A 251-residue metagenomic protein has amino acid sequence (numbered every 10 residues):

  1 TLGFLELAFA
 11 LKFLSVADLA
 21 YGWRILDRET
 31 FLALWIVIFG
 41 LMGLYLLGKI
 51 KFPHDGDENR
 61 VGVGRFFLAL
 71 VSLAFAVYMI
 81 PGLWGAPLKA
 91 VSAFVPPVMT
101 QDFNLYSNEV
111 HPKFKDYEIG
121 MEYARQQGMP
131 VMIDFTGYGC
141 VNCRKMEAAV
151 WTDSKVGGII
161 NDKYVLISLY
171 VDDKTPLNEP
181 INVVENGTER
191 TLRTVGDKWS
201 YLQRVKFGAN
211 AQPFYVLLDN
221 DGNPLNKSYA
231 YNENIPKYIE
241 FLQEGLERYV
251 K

Functional and structural regions predicted by a protein language model:
T1-G120, Q127, L169: Hydrophobic alpha-helical segments characteristic of multipass inner/organellar membrane proteins
G3, F135, C140, I160 (+1 more regions): Hydrophobic, well-ordered secondary-structure elements that form the walls of internal hydrophobic environments
E6-A8, V131-D134, S168, V216: Structured core elements
L14-V16, G139-N142, K174-N178, A211-P213 (+1 more regions): Flexible loop/turn segments at secondary-structure boundaries
N108-K115, T136-Y138, E147-D197: Thiol-based oxidoreductase modules, predominantly thioredoxin-like and allied folds used for disulfide exchange
Q126-R144: Short active-site neighborhood of thiol/selenol oxidoreductases, capturing the structured segment around
Q127-V131, D162-I167, N210-P213, N220-N223: Loop/turn elements at helix/coil->beta-strand transitions in domains of secreted/extracellular proteins
A149-V156, E185-K251: Non-catalytic, surface beta->alpha helical segment in thiol-disulfide oxidoreductase systems
